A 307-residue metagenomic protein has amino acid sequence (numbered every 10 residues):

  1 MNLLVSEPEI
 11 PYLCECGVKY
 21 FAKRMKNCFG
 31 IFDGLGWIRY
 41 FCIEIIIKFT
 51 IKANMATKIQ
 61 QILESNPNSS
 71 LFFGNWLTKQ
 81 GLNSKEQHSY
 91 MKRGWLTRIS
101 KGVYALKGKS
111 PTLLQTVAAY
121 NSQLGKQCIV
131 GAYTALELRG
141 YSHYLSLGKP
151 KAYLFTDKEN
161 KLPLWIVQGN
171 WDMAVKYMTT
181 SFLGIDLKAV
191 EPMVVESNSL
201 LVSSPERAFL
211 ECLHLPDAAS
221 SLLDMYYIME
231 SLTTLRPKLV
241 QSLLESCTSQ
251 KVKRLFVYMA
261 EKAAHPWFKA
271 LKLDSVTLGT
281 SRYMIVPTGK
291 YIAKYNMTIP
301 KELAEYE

Functional and structural regions predicted by a protein language model:
P8, C16, Y20, F49: Cationic, low-complexity basic patches in intrinsically disordered or flexible, solvent-exposed regions
C14-C16, C28, C42: Cysteine-centered motifs
I38-Y133, K238-L239, E245-T248: Short beta-edge/loop segments at beta->alpha junctions of small alpha/beta modules that act as binding/recognition
E44, Q80, L187-E307: Hydrophobic alpha-helical interaction segments
G74, H88-R93, R98-I185, M297 (+1 more regions): Short gly/ser-rich loop at a beta-strand->alpha-helix junction or flexible surface loop bordering the NTP-binding
